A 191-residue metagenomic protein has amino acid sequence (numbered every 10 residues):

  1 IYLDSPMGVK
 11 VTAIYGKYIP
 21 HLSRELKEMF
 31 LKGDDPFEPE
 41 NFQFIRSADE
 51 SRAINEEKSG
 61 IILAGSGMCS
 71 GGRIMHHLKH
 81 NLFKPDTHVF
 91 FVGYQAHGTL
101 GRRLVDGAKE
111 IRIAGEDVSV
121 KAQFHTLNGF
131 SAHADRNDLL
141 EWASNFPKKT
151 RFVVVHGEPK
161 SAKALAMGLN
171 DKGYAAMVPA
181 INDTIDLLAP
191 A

Functional and structural regions predicted by a protein language model:
I1-A191: Acidic/His-rich, metal-assisted hydrolase cores and their charged scaffolds
